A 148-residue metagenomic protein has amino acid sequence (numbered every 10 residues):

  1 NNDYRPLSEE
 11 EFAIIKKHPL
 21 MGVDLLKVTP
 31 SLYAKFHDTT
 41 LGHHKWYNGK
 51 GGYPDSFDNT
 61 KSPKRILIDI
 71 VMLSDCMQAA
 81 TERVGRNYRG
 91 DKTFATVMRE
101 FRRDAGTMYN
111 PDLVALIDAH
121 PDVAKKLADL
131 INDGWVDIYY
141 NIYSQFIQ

Functional and structural regions predicted by a protein language model:
N1-Q148: Histidine- and acidic-residue-rich, metal-dependent catalytic cores
